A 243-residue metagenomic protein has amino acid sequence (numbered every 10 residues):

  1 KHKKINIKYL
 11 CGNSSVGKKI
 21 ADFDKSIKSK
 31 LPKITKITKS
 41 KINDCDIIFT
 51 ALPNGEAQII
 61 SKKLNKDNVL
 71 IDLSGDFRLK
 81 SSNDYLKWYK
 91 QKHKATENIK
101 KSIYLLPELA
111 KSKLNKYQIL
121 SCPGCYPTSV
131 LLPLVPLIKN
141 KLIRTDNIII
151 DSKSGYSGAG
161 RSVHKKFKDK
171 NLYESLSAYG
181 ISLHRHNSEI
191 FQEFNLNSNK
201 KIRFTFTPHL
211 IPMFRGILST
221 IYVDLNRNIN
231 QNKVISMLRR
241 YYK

Functional and structural regions predicted by a protein language model:
K1-E174, Y179-I181, N199: N-terminal Rossmann-like NAD(P) cofactor-binding subdomain of oxidoreductases, focused on the glycine-rich
G158-K243: Charged docking surfaces used in two-component/phosphorelay signaling
